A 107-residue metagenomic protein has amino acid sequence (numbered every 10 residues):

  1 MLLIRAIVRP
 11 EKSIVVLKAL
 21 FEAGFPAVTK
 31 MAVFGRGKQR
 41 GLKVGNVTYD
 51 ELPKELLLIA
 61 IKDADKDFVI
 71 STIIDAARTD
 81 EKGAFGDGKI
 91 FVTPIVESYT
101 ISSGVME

Functional and structural regions predicted by a protein language model:
M1-E107: Positively charged, small/polar-rich N-terminal and surface patches that mediate targeting and assembly and bind
